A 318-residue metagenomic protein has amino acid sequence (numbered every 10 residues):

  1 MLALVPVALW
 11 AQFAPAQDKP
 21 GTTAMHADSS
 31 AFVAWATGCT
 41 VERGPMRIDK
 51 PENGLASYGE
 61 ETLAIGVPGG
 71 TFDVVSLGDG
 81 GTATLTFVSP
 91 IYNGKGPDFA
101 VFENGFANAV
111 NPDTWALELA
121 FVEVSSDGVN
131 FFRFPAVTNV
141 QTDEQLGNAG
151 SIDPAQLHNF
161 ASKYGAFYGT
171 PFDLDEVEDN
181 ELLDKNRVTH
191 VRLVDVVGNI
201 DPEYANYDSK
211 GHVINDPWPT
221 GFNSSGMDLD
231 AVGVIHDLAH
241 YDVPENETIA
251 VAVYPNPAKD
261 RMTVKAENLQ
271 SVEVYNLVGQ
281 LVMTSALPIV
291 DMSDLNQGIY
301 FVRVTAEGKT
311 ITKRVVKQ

Functional and structural regions predicted by a protein language model:
M1-Q17, V290: Bacterial Sec-dependent N-terminal signal peptides
P6-L9, Y241-E247: N-terminal secretion targeting segments of exported proteins
Q12-A120, R133-A239: A domain-level signal for the mature, folded cores of soluble proteins
G128-P135, Q280-S285: Surface-exposed loop/edge segments in extracytoplasmic proteins
P244-Q318: C-terminal outer-membrane/trafficking sorting elements
